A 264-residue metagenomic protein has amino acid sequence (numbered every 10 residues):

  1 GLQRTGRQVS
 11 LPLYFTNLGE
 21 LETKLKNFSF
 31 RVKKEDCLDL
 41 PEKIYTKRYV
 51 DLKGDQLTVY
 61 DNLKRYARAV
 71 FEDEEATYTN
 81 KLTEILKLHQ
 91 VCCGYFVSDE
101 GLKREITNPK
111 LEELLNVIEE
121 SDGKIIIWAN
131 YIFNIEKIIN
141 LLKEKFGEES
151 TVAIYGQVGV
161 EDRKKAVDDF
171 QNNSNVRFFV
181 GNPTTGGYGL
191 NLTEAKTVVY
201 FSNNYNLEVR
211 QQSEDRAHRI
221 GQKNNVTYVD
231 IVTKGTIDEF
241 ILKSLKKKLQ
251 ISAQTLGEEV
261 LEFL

Functional and structural regions predicted by a protein language model:
G1-K103, T107-G123, Y228, K243-Q250: Inter-lobe coupling linker of SF2 helicases/translocases
K43-Y45, G147-S150, T193-T197, Q222-Y228: Short glycine-/polar-rich loops that comprise or flank the Walker A/P-loop and associated switch/sensor motifs
R48-V50, I154-G156, F201, I231: Hydrophobic residues at beta-strand termini and immediately following loops that shape nucleotide-binding pockets
G54-L57, I132-N134, G159, T185-G187 (+3 more regions): Conserved nucleotide-binding/hydrolysis micro-motifs of P-loop NTPases
T107-L115, I132, R163-V167: Short, well-ordered alpha-helical scaffold segments within catalytic/effector domains
I126-W128, E136-I139, K145-G186: Conserved helicase ATPase core of P-loop NTP-dependent helicases/translocases
I135-I139, K164, R177-S202, N206-N225: SF2 helicase motor core recognition
Y205-L264: A conserved SF2-helicase RecA2
